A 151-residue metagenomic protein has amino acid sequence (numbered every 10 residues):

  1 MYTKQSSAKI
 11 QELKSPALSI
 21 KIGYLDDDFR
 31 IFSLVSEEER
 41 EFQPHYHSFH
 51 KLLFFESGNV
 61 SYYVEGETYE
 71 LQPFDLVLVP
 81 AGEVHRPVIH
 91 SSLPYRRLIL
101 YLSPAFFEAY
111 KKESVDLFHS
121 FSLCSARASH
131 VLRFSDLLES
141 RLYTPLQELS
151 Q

Functional and structural regions predicted by a protein language model:
Y2-R30, V88-S150: A hydrophobic/aromatic-rich effector-binding and dimerization subdomain of bacterial HTH-type transcriptional regulators
D28-L123: N-terminal regulatory/effector-sensing and dimerization cores that precede helix-turn-helix DNA-binding domains
